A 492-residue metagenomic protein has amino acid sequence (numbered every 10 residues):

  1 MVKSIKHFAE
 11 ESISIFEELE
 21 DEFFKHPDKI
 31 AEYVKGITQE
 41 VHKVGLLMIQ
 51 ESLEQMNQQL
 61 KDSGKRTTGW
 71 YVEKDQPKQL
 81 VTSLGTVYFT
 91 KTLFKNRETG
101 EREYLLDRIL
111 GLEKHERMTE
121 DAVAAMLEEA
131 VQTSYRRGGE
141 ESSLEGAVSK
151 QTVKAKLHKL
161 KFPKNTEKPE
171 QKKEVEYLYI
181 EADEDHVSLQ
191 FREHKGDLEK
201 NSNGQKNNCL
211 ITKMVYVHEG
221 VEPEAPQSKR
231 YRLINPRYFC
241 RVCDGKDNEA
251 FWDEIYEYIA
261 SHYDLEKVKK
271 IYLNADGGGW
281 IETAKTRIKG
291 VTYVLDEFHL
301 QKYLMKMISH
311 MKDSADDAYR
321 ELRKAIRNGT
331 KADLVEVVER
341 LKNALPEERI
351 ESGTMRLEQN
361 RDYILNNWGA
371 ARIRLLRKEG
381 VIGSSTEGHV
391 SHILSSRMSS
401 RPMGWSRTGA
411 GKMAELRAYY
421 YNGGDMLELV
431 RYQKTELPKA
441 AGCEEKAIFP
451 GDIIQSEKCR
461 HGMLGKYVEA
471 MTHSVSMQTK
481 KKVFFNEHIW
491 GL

Functional and structural regions predicted by a protein language model:
M1-E51, F94-L492: Catalytic center-proximal scaffold of phosphoryl-transfer enzymes
H42, L46-G69: N-terminal accessory alpha/beta regions
K61-Q79, A371, R377-G380: Short acidic, Pro/Gly- and aromatic-enriched capping/linker segments at domain boundaries
W70, D75-K78, T82-L112: Cys/His-rich short segments
